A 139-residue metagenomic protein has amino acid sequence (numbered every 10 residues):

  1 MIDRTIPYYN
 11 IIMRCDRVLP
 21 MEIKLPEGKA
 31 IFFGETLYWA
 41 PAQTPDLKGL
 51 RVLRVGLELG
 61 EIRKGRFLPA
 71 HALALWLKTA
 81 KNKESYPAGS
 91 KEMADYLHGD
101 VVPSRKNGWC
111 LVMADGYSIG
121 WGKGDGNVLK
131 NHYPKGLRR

Functional and structural regions predicted by a protein language model:
M1-R139: Polybasic, low-complexity RNA-engagement segments
